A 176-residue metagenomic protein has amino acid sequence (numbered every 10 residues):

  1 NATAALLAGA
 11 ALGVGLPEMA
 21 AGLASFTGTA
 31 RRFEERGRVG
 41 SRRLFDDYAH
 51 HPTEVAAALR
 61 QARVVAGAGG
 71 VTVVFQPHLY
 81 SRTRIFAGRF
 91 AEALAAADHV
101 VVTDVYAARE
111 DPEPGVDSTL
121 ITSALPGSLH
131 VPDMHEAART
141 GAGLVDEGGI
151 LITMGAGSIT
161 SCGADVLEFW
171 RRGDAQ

Functional and structural regions predicted by a protein language model:
A2-H99: Nucleotide phosphate-binding/pyrophosphate-handling subdomain across enzymes that bind or process nucleotide phosphates
F45-D46, R109, V131-P132, T153-M154: Thr-Gly-centered strand-to-loop micro-motif
H50, P77-Y80, V105-A108, A156-I159: Short glycine-rich anion-binding loops that position phosphate/pyrophosphate groups of nucleotides and phosphorylated
A57, I85-A87, E113-P114, A142-G143 (+1 more regions): Short amphipathic alpha-helical segments
R60-V64, G88-E92, V116-D117, E147 (+1 more regions): Short, solvent-exposed amphipathic alpha-helical segments in soluble enzyme and RNA/protein-processing domains
F90-E147: C-terminal helical cap/extension that packs against the catalytic core of soluble nucleotide-cofactor enzymes
V102-V105, E168-Q176: Short, flexible loop segments at boundaries between secondary-structure elements
E136-A137, G141-F169: A glycine-rich beta-strand to alpha-helix segment that forms a phosphate/ribose-binding loop at ligand/cofactor sites
